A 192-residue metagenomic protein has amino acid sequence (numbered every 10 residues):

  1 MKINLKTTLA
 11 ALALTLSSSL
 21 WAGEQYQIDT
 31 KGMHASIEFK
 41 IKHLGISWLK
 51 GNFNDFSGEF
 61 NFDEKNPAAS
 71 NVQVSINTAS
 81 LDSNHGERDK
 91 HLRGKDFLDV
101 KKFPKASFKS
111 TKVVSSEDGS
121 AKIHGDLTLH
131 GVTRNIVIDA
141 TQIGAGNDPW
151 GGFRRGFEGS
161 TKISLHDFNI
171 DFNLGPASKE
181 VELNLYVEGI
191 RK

Functional and structural regions predicted by a protein language model:
M1-L9: Bacterial N-terminal signal peptides that target proteins for export
T8-S17: Bacterial N-terminal signal peptides
A22-K192: Low-complexity, acidic/polar, glycine-enriched regions of mature
